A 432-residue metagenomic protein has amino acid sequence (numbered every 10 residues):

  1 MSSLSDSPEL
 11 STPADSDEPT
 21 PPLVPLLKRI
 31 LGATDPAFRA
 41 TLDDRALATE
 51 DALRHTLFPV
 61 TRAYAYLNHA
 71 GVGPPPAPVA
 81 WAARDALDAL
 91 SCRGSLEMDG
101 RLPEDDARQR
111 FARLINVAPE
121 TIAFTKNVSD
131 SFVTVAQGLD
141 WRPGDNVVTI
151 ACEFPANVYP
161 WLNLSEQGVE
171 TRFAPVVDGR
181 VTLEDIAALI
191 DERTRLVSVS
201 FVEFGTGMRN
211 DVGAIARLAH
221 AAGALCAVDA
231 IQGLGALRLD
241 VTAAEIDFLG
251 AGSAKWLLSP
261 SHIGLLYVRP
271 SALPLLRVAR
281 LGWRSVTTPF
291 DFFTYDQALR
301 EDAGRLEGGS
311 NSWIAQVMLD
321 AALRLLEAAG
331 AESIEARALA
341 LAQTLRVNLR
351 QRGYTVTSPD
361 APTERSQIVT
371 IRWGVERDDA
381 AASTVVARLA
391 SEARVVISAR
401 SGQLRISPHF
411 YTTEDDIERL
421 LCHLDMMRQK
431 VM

Functional and structural regions predicted by a protein language model:
S2-M432: Pyridoxal 5′-phosphate
